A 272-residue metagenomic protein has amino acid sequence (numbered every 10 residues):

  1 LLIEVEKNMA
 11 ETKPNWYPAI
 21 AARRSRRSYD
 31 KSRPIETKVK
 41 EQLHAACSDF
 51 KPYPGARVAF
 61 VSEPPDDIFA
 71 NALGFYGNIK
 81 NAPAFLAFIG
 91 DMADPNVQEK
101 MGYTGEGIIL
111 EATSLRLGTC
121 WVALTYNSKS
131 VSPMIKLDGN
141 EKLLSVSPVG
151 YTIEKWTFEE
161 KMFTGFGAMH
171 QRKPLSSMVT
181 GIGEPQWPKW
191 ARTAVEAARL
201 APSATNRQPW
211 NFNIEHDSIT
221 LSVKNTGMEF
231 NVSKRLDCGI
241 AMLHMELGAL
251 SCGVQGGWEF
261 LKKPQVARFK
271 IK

Functional and structural regions predicted by a protein language model:
L2-K272: Acidic, surface-exposed loops and disordered segments
